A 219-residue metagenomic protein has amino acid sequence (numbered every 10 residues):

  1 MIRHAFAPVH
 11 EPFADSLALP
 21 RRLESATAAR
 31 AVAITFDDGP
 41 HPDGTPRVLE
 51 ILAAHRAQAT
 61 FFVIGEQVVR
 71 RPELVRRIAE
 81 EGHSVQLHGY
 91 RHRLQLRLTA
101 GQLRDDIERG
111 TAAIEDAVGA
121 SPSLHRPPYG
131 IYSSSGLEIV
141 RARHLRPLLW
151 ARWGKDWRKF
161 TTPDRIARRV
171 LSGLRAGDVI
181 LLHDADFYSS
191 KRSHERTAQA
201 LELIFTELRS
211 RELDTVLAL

Functional and structural regions predicted by a protein language model:
H4-L94, Q102, D106-R109, A113 (+1 more regions): Active-site beta->alpha N-cap acidic-glycine motif
F13-T27, V69, K191-L219: C-terminal domain-boundary segment and adjacent tail
F36-D38, V63-G65, L87-G89, R126-Y129 (+3 more regions): A cross-domain feature marking catalytic cores of carbohydrate-active enzymes and several ubiquitous metabolic/repair
E73-L74, L96-D105, S133-E138, K191: Metal-dependent catalytic neighborhoods of phosphoester/phosphodiester hydrolases
R93-L98, D156-R158, F187-K191: A short acidic, helix-capping loop that chelates divalent metal ions and anchors anionic groups
L103-I107, T161-R168, H194-L201: Charged helix-capping and loop-helix junction motifs
I131, L137-G173, L213-L219: His/Asp/Glu-enriched short active-site or ligand-binding loop at hydrolase and phosphoryl-transfer sites
